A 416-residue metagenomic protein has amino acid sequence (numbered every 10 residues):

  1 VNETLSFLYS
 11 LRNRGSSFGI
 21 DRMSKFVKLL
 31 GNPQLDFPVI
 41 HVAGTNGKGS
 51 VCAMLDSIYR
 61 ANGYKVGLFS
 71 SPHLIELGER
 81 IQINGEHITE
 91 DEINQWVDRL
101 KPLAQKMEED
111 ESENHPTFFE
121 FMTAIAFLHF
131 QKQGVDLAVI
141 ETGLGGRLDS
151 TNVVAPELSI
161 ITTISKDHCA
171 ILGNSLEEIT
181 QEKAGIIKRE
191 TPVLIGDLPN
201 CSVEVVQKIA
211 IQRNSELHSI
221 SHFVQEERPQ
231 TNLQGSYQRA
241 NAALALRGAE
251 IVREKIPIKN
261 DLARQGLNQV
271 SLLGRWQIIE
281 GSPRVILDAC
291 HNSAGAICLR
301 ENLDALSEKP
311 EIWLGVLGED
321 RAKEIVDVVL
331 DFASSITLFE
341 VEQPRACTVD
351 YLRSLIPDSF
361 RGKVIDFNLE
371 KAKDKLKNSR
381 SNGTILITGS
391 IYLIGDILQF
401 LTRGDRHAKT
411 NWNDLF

Functional and structural regions predicted by a protein language model:
V1, Y9, V154-A155, E177 (+2 more regions): ATP-dependent carboxylate-amine ligase
V1-P38, A170: Positively charged, low-complexity intrinsically disordered leader regions
I20, V27-L35, A61-V154: ATP-dependent carboxylate-amine ligase catalytic core
V42, S50-G67: A conserved segment at the C-terminal end of the G1
M122-I171, V203-T231: Extended acidic/charged loop-beta regions that coordinate divalent cations and stabilize anionic phosphate/carboxylate
L137-T142, D149-I160, I164-H168, E178 (+1 more regions): Nucleotide phosphate-binding/pyrophosphate-handling subdomain across enzymes that bind or process nucleotide phosphates
T180-R189: Membrane-proximal helix-turn-helix segments that form the acceptor-binding/catalytic region of lipid-linked
